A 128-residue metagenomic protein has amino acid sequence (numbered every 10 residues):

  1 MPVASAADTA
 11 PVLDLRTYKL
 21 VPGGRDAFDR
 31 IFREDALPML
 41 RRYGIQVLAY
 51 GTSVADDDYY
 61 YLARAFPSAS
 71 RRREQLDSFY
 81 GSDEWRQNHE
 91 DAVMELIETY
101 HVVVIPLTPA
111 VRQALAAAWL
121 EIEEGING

Functional and structural regions predicted by a protein language model:
A4-A6, L13, V21: Terminus-proximal functional modules
A4-D8, A27-L48, A65-I105, G128: An amphipathic, aromatic/His-enriched active-site/gating alpha helix that lines ligand/cofactor pockets
L13-Y18, Y61: Active-site-flanking beta-strand signature of metal-NTP-handling nucleotidyl enzymes and homologous cyclase-like
K19-D29: Short, surface-exposed ligand-recognition loops at beta-strand->loop->(often short) alpha-helix junctions that present
Y50-S53: Short, solvent-exposed loop/turn elements at beta->coil junctions and helix N-caps that rim active or binding pockets
A55-D58: Short acidic/glycine-enriched loop/turn segments that link adjacent beta-strands
Y100, P106-G128: Acidic/histidine-enriched, glycine/proline-rich intrinsically disordered or flexible terminal extensions
